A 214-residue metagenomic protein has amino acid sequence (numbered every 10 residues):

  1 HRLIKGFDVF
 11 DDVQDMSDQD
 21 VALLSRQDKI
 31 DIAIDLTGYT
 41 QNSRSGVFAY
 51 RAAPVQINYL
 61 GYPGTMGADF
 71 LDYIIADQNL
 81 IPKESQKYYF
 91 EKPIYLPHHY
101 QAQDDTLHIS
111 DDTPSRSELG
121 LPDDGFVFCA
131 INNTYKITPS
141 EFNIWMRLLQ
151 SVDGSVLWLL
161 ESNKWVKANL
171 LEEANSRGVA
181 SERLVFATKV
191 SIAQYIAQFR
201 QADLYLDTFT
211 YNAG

Functional and structural regions predicted by a protein language model:
H1-F70, Q78-Q86, L157-G214: Conserved nucleotide-cofactor-binding alpha/beta core module
V55, D72, K92, D124-V127: A generic secondary-structure signal marking the coil-to-beta-strand transition
D72-E84, Y89-D104: Donor nucleotide-sugar binding/catalytic pocket of nucleotide-sugar-dependent glycosyltransferases
H99-S191, R200: Conserved catalytic-core segment of nucleotide-activated headgroup transferases in glycan assembly
